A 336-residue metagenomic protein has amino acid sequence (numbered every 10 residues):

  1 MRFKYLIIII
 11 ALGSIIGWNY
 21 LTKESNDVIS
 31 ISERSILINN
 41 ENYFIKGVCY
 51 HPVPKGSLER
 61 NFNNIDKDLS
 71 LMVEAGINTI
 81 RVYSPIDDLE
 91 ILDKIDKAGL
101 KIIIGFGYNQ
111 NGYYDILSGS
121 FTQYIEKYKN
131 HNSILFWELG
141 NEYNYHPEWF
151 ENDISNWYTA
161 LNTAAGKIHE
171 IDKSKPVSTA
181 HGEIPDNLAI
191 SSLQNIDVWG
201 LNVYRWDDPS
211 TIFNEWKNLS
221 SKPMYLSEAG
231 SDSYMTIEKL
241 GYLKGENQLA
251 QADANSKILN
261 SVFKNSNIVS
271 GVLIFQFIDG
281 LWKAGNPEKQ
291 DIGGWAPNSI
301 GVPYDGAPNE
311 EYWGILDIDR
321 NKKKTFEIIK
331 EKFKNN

Functional and structural regions predicted by a protein language model:
M1-F3: Bacterial N-terminal signal peptides that target proteins for export
Y5-G17: Hydrophobic membrane-insertion alpha-helices, especially the h-region of bacterial N-terminal signal peptides
Y20-I31: Ser/Thr/Pro/Gly-rich low-complexity linker/stalk segments immediately outside membranes or between
L37-I45, C49-R205, P209-S210, K217-S221: Active-site mouth of glycoside hydrolases
N64, I116-S120, N156-A160, D208 (+2 more regions): Soluble or luminal CAZymes and related metallo-dependent hydrolases
N144-F150, S220-V262, I274-N286: Active-site clefts of carbohydrate-active enzymes
F275-N336: Aromatic-rich peripheral "rim/lid" segments of glycoside hydrolase catalytic domains that contact and position glycan
